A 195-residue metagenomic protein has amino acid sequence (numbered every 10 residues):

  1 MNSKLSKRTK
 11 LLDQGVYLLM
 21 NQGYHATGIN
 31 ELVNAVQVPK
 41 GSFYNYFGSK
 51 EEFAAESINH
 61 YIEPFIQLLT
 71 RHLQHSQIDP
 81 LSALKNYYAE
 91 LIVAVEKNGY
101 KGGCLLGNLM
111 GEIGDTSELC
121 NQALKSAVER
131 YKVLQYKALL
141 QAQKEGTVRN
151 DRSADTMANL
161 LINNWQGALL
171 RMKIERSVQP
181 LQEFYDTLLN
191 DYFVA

Functional and structural regions predicted by a protein language model:
M1, N86-A94, K132-E145, D155 (+2 more regions): C-terminal peripheral helix-coil segments that are non-catalytic and often amphipathic
K7-V16, L32, S57-Y61, F65 (+1 more regions): Generic hydrophobic, amphipathic alpha-helix propensity
K10, L18-E52, E56: Helix-turn-helix
L11-L19, L91, W165: Short hydrophobic clusters on alpha-helical segments that form packing/core surfaces in small helical domains
E56, R71-K101, A154-L161: Hydrophobic alpha-helical connector segments
S82, Q122-A127, K144-L160, Q179: All-alpha amphipathic helical-bundle segments outside canonical DNA-binding/catalytic cores that form hydrophobic
A83, K97-L119: Amphipathic alpha-helical segments used for helix-helix packing
L119-R130, L134-K137: Short, solvent-exposed amphipathic helices
